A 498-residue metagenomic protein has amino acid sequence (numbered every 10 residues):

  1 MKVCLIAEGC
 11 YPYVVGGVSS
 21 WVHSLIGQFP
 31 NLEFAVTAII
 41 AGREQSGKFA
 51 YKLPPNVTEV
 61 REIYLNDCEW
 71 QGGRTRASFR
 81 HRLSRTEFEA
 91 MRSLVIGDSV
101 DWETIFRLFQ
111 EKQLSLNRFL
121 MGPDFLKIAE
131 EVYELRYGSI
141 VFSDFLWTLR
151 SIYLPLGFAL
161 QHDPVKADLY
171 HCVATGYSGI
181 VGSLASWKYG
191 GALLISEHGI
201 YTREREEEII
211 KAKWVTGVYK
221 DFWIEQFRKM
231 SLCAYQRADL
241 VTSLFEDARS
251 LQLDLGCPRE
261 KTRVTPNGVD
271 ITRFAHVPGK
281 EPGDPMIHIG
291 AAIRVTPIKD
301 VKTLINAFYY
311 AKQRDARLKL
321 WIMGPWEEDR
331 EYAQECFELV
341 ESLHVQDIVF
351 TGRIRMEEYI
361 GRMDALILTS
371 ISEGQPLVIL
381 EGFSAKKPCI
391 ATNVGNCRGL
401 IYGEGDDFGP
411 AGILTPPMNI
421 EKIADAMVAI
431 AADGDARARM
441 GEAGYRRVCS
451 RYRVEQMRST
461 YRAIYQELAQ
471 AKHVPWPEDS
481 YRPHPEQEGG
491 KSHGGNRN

Functional and structural regions predicted by a protein language model:
D247, G268: Carbohydrate-associated surface elements
L253, R259, V269-P285, A471: Acidic anion/phosphate-binding donor-loop and adjacent secondary structure in glycosyltransferase catalytic cores
P278-Y310, L320-M323: Conserved donor-binding/catalytic core segment of Leloir-type glycosyltransferases
K319-Q334: Glycosyltransferase donor-sugar binding loop
A333-R353: Nucleotide-activated donor-binding/catalytic signature segment of Leloir-type glycosyltransferases, i.e., the conserved
I371: Aromatic "clamp/platform" in nucleotide-sugar-dependent glycosyltransferases that forms part of the donor/acceptor
P388-A391, G395-Y402: Short hydrophobic beta-strand element within catalytic cores of glycosyltransferases and related nucleotide-activated
E404-I420, A429-G434: Conserved acidic donor-binding segment of nucleotide-sugar-dependent glycosyltransferases
